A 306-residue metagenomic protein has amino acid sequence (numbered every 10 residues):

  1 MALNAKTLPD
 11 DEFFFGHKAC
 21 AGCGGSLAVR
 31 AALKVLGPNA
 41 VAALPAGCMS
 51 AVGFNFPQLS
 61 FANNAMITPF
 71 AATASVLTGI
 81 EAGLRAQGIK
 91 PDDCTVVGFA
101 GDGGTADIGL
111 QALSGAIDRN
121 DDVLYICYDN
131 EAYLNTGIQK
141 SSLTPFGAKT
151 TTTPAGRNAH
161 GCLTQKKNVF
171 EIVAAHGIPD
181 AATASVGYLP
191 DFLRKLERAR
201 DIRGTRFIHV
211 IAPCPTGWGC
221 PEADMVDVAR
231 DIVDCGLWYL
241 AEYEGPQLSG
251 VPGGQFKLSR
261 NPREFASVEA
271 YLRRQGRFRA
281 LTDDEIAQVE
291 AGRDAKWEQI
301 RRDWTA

Functional and structural regions predicted by a protein language model:
A2-Y125, I138, S142-A148, C162: Cofactor-binding active-site loop characterized by glycine-rich and histidine/acidic residues
N4-T7, D92, S142-R198: Conserved thiamine diphosphate
C23-L27, A71-S75, Q111, T164-N168 (+4 more regions): Conserved active-site and cofactor/substrate-binding residues in soluble primary-metabolism enzymes
M49-S50, N130-N135, P215-G217: Short gly/pro/ser/thr-enriched loop/turn and capping motifs at secondary-structure boundaries
C127, A182-A184, F207-I211: Short, conserved beta-strand edge motifs with alternating hydrophobic and charged residues
Q139-F146, L189, L196-R203, G219-D231: Short, surface-exposed, charged loop/turn segments at secondary-structure junctions
R203-T205, G253: Active-site lining segments that contact anionic ligands and/or coordinate catalytic metals
A212-A306: Flexible, low-complexity linker and terminal segments
